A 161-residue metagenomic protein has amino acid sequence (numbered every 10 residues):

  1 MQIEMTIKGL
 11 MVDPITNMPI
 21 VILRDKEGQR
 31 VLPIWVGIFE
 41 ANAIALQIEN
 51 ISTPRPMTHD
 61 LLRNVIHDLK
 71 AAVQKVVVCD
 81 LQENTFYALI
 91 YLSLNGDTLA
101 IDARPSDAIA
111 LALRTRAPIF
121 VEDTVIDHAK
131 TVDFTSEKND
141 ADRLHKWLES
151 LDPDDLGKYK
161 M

Functional and structural regions predicted by a protein language model:
M1-M161: Divalent-cation
